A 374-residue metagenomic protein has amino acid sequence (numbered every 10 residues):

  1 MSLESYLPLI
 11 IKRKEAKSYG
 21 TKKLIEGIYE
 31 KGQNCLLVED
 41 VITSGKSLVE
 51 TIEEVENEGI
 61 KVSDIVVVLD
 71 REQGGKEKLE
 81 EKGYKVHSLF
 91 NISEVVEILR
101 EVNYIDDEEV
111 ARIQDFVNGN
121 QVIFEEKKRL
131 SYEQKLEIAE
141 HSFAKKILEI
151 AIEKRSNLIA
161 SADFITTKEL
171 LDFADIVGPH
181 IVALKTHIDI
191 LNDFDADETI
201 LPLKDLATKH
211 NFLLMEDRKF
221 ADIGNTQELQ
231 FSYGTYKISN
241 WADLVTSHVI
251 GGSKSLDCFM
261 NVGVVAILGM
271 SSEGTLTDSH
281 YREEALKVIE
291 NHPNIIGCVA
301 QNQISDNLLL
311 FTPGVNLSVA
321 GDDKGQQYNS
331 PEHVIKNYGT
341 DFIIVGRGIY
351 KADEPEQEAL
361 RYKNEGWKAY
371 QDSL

Functional and structural regions predicted by a protein language model:
M1-C35, S44-E50: Short, glycine/charge-rich flexible loops or terminal/linker lids adjacent to PRPP-binding catalytic cores
L9, V62, V86, L214-M215 (+2 more regions): Hydrophobic beta-strand scaffold residues
Y29-Q73, T275-L276, P293: A contiguous pocket-lining binding segment that forms or flanks enzyme active sites
L37, R155-S156, R218-F311, V315-D322: Conserved anion-binding
L48-V68, I200, K204, D222-D243 (+1 more regions): A short alpha/beta connector and helix-capping loop motif
E53-L130: PRPP-dependent phosphoribosyltransferase catalytic core
V67-R71, F90-S93, I188, V249 (+4 more regions): Short secondary-structure boundary segments
E126-M215, D222-I223, L276-G297, Q303-N307 (+4 more regions): Conserved N-terminal beta1-alpha1 strand-loop-helix module at the mouth
